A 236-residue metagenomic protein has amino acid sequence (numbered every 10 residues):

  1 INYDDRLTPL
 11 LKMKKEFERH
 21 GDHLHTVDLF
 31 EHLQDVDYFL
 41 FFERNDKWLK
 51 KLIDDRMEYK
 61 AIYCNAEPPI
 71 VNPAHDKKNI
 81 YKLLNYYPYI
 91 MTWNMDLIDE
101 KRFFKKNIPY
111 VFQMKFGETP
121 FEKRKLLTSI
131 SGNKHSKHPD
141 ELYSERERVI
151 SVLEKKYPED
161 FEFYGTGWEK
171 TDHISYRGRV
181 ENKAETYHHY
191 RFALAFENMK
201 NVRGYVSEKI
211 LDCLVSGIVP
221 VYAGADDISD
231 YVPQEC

Functional and structural regions predicted by a protein language model:
I1-M57: N-terminal pre-catalytic "stem/leader" segment of glycosyltransferase-like enzymes
F17, Y176-K183, Y187-C236: Catalytic binding pocket for nucleotide-activated donors in carbohydrate/polymer assembly enzymes
V36-K47, E169-Y187: Charged, often glycine-rich, active-site loop that binds/positions anionic groups
E43, C64-P68, G132, T166 (+1 more regions): Histidine-centered beta-alpha loop that forms part of the nucleotide-sugar donor binding/catalytic region in diverse
K50-V152: Catalytic core of nucleotide-activated saccharide and alditol-phosphate transferases
S131-E141, K170-I174, F196-M199: Surface-exposed cleft-lining segments at the edges of enzyme active sites
E145-K183: Catalytic donor nucleotide-activated moiety binding site of glycosyltransferases and closely related
